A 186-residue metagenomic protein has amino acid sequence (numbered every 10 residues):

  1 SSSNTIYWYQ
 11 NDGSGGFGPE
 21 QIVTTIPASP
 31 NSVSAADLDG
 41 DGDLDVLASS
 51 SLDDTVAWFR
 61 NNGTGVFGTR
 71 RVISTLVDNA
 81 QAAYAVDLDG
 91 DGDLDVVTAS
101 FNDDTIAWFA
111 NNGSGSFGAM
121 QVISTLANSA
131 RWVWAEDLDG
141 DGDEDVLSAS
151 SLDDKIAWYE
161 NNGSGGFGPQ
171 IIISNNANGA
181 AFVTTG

Functional and structural regions predicted by a protein language model:
S1, V46-S50, V96-A99, V146-A149: Hydrophobic beta-strand segments that make up the repeating blades of beta-propeller and related beta-repeat
S1-N11, G16, G186: Short intrinsically disordered, low-complexity coil segments enriched in acidic
S3-T5, S51, F101, S151 (+1 more regions): Extracellular beta-propeller repeat domains
T5-Y9, T55-F59, T105-F109, K155-Y159: A short loop-to-beta-strand structural motif that recurs across blades of beta-propeller domains
Q10-A28, R60-D78, A110-N128, E160-F182: Blade-edge motifs of beta-propeller repeat domains
D12-G13, A36-D43, N62-G63, V86-D93 (+4 more regions): Calcium-coordinating acidic loop motifs
N31-L38, Q81-L88, R131-L138, A181-G186: Beta-propeller blade termini
D45, D54, D95, D104 (+2 more regions): Acidic Asp/Glu-based divalent-cation binding sites
